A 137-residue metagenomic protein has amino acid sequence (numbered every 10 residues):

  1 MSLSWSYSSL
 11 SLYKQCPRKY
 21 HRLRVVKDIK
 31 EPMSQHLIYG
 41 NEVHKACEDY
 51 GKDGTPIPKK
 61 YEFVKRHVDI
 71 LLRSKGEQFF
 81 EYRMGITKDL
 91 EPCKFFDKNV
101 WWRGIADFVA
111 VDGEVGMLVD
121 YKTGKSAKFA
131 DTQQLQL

Functional and structural regions predicted by a protein language model:
M1-D49: Charged, glycine-rich intrinsically disordered N-terminal tails and low-complexity linkers that flank
S2, S8, Q15, P58 (+4 more regions): Alpha-helical structural elements
S2-L3, L71-L72, G116-K122: Short, charge-rich amphipathic segments
Y20, Q78, A106: A broad, low-specificity signal marking well-ordered, structured residues that form hydrophobic/aromatic
E31-F96: A non-catalytic, helix-rich entry segment at domain boundaries
M84-L137: Mg2+/Mn2+-dependent nuclease catalytic core
